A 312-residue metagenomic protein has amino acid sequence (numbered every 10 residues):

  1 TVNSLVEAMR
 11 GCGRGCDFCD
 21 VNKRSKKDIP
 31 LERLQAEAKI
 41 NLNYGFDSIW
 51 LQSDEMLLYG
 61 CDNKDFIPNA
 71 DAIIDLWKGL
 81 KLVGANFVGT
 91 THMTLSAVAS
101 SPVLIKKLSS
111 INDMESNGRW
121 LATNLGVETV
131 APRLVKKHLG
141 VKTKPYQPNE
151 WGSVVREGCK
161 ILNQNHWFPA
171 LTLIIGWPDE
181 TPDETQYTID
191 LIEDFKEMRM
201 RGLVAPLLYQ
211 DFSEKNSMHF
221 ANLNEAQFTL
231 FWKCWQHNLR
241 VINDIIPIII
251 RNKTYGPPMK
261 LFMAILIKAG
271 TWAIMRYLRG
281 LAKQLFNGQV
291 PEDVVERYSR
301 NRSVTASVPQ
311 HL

Functional and structural regions predicted by a protein language model:
T1-R33: Acidic, low-complexity intrinsically disordered segments
R14, W50-K64, E128-G140, I175-D183 (+2 more regions): Flexible glycine/acidic-rich beta-alpha junction loops that bind and position SAM and/or redox cofactors in anaerobic
I29, E150, E180-D183: Residue-level signal for the nucleotide or nucleotide-sugar donor/cofactor binding architecture
K39-F168, I175-W177: Conserved SAM/AdoMet-binding glycine-rich loop
I40-Y44, W151-G152, D190-L203, Y209-D211: C-terminal, active-site-flanking charged/polar segments
Y44, G79-F87, M114-N117, E157-P169 (+2 more regions): A structural motif corresponding to the C-terminal end of an alpha-helix and its immediate exit/capping segment
L104-K107, D179-D194: Catalytic cores of alpha/beta
N238-L312: Radical SAM enzyme core and accessory elements
